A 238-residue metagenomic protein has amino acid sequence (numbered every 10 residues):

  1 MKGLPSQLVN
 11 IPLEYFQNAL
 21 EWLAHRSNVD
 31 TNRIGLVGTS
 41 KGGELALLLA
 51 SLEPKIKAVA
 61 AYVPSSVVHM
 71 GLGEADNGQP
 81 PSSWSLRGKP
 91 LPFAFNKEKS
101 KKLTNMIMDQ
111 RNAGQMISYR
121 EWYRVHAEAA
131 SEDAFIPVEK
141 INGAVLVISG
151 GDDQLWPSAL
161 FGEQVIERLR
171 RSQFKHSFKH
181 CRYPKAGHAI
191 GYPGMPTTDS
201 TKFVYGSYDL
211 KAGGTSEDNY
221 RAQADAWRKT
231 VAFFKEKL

Functional and structural regions predicted by a protein language model:
M1-H25, L72, P80, T197-S216: Cap/lid segment of the alpha/beta-hydrolase catalytic domain
M1-P5, S65, A186: Short beta-to-alpha linker loops that shape the active-site pocket of alpha/beta-hydrolase fold enzymes
Q17-S100, S118-A130, A134, K140: Primarily recognizes the serine-hydrolase "nucleophile elbow" in alpha/beta-hydrolase and SGNH/GDSL folds
W22-L23, K229-K237: C-terminal alpha-helix
I141, V147-S149, D153: Short beta-strand/loop motif that positions the catalytic acidic residue of the alpha/beta-hydrolase fold
G151-Q154, I166, P184-G187: Acidic beta-to-alpha connecting loop that harbors the catalytic carboxylate
Q154-Q164, G191-Y192: Conserved alpha/beta-hydrolase "acid-adjacent" motif
R170-K211: Catalytic histidine neighborhood in serine/cysteine hydrolases with alpha/beta-hydrolase-type architecture
